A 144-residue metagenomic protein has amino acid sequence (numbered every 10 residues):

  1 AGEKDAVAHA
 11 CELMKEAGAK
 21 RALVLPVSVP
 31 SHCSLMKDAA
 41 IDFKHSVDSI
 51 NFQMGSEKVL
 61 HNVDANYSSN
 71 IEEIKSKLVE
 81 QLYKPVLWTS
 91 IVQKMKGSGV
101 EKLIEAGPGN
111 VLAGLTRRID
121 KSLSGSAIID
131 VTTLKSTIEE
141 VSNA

Functional and structural regions predicted by a protein language model:
A1-A144: Acyl-group transfer acyltransferase/transacylase scaffold of fatty acid/polyketide systems
